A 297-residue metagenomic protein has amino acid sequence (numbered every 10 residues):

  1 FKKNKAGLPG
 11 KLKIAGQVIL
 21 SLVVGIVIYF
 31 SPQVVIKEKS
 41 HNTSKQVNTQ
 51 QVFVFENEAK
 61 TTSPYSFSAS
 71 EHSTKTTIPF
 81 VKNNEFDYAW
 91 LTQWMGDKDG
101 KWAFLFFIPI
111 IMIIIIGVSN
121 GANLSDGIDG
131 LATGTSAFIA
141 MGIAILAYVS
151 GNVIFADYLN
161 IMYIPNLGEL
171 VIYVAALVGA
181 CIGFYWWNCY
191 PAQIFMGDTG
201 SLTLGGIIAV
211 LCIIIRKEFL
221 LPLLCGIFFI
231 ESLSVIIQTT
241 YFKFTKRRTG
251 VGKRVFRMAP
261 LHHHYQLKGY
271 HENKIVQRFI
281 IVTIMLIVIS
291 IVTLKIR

Functional and structural regions predicted by a protein language model:
F1-K2, I182: Cytosolic-side transmembrane helix boundary signature
K2-G16: Membrane-interfacial loop-to-helix junctions in multi-pass inner-membrane proteins
N4-G7, D97-K98, G269-Y270: Short, Lys/Arg-rich N-terminal segment immediately upstream of the first membrane anchor
L8-L12, A103, H271: Membrane-interface starts of transmembrane alpha-helices
I19, V23-N57, Y65-T76, F104-R297: Alpha-helical transmembrane segments
E71, K75-A89: N-terminal TM1-TM2 helical hairpin plus the immediately adjacent luminal interfacial "cap"
N83-A103, I161-V171: Short aromatic-rich membrane-water interface segments that cap or initiate transmembrane helices in multi-pass membrane
